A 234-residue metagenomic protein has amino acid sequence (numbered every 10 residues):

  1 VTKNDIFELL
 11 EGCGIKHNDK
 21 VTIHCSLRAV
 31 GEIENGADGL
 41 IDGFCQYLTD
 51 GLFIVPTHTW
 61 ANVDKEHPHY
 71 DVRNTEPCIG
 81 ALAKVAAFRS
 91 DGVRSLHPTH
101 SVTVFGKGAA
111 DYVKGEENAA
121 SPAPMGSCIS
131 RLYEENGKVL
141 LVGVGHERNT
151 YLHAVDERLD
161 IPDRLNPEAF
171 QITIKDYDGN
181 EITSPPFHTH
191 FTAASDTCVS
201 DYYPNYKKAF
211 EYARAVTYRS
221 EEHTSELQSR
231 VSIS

Functional and structural regions predicted by a protein language model:
T2-E8: N-terminal basic/disordered segments at the start of proteins
I6, A37-L40, P124-M125: Amphipathic coiled-coil/heptad-repeat helices and related helical stalk/stem segments that mediate oligomerization
G12-D19, Q46-L52, F88-V93, L132-K138: Secondary-structure boundary elements
G14-H67: N-terminal active-site beta-alpha-beta segment that forms phosphate/nucleotide-binding and substrate-recognition loops
D64-H153: Internal, conserved structured core segments that host functional sites
V113-E221: Glycine-rich, aromatic-bearing surface loops/beta-hairpins
E222-I233: Single conserved hydrophobic/aromatic residue that forms the stacking wall/gate of nucleotide- or nucleobase-binding
